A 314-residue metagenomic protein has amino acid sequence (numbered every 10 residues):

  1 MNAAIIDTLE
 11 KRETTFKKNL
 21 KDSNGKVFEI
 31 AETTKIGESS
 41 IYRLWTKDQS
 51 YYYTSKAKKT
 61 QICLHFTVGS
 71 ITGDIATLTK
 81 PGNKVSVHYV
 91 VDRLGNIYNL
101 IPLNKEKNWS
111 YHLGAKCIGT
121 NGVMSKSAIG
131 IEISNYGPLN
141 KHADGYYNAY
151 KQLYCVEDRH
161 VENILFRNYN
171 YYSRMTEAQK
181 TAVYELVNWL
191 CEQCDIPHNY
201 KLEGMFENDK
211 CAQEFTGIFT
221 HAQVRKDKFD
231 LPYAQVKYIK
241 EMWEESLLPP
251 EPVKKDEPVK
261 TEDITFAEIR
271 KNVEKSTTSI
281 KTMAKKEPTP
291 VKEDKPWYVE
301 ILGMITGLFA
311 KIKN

Functional and structural regions predicted by a protein language model:
M1-V27, E32, S55-K56, G137-A284 (+2 more regions): Basic/polar, cationic surfaces and motifs that engage anionic cell-wall and phosphate/carboxylate ligands
E29-E192, I196: Active-site-adjacent loop/helix surface patches within enzyme catalytic domains that shape the substrate-binding cleft
Y42, E106, K240, D294-K295: Intrinsically disordered regions, especially transient/low-confidence alpha-helical propensity segments and coil-helix
S50, L248, L302-G303: Intrinsically disordered, low-complexity regulatory segments enriched in acidic/serine/proline/glutamine/glycine
L78, I239-W243, I305: Generic structural signal of hydrophobic/aromatic residues within well-ordered alpha-helices of folded domains
P290-N314: Membrane- and interface-active hydrophobic/amphipathic segments that mediate membrane binding, fusion, translocation
